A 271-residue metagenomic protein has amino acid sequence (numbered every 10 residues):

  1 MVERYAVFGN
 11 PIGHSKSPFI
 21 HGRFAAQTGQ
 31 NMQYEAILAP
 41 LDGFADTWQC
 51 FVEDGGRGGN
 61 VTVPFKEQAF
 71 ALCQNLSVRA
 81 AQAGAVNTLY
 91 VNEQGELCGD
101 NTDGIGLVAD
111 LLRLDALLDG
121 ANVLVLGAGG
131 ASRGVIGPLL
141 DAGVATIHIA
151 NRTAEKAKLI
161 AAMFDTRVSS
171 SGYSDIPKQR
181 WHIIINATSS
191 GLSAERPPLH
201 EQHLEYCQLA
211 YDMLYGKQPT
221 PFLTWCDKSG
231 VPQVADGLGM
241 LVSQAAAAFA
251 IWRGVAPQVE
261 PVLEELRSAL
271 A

Functional and structural regions predicted by a protein language model:
M1-L114: Phosphate/diphosphate ligand-binding glycine-rich loop within oxidoreductases
G9, N101, L111, A116 (+2 more regions): Glycine-rich adenosine-cofactor-binding loop
G22, A26-Q27, M32-I37, V108-V125 (+3 more regions): Mobile, glycine- and charge-enriched loop segments and immediately flanking short secondary-structure elements within
R57, T62-Q68, G130-A131, S189-L192 (+1 more regions): Short glycine-rich anion-binding loops that position phosphate/pyrophosphate groups of nucleotides and phosphorylated
D141-T146, S229-Q233: Conserved S-adenosyl-L-methionine
V144-F164: NAD(P)-binding Rossmann-fold cofactor-contacting core
M163-V234: Rossmann-like adenosine-cofactor binding region
L209, M213-A271: Adenosine-phosphate binding glycine-rich loop
